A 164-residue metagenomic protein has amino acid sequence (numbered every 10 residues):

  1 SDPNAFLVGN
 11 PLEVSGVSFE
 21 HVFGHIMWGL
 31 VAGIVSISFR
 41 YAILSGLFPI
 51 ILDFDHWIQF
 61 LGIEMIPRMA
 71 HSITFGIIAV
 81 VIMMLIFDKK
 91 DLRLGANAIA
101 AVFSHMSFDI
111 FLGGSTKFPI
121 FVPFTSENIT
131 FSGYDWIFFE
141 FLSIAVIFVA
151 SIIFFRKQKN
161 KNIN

Functional and structural regions predicted by a protein language model:
S1-N164: N-terminal membrane-targeting hydrophobic helices
